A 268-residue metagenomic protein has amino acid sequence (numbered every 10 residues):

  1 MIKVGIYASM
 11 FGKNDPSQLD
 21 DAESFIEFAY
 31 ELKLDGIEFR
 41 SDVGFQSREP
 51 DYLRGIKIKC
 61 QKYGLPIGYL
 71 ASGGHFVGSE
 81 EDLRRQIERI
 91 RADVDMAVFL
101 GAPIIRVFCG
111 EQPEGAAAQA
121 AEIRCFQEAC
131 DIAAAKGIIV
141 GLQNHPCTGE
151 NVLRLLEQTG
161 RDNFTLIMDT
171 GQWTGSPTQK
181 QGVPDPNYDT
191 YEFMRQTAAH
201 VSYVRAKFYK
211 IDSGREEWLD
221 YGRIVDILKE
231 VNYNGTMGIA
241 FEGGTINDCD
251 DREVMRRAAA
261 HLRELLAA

Functional and structural regions predicted by a protein language model:
M1-F99, A134, R161, M255-A268: N-terminal pre-domain/capping segments
G12-L19, R40-Y52, H75-R85, E111-A117 (+4 more regions): Acidic-and-aromatic substrate-binding clefts and catalytic sites of carbohydrate-active enzymes
A22, L53, Q86-D93, Q119-E122 (+6 more regions): Aromatic/hydrophobic pocket-lining residues that form the small-molecule binding cavity in soluble enzyme cores
L34, A102, V201, Y233-N234: A structural motif
G36-I37, L70, Q127-D226: Acidic/histidine-rich catalytic cores of soluble enzymes
I37-F39, G68-A71, P103-C109, V140-N144 (+1 more regions): Short beta-strand segments at enzyme active-site cores
A97-A117: Active-site groove signature of glycoside hydrolases
A206, T236-G244: Short acidic/histidine-rich active-site segments
